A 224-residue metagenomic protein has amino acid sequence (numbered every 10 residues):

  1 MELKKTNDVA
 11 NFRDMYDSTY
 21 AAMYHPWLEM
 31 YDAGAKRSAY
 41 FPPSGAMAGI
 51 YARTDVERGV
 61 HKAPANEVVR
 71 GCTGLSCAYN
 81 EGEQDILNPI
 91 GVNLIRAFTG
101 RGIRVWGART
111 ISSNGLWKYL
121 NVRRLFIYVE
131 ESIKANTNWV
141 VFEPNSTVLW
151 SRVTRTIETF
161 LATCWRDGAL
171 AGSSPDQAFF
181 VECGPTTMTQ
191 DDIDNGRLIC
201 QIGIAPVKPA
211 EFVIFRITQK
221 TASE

Functional and structural regions predicted by a protein language model:
M1-E224: Structured, hydrophobic secondary-structure cores that serve as assembly/anchoring elements
